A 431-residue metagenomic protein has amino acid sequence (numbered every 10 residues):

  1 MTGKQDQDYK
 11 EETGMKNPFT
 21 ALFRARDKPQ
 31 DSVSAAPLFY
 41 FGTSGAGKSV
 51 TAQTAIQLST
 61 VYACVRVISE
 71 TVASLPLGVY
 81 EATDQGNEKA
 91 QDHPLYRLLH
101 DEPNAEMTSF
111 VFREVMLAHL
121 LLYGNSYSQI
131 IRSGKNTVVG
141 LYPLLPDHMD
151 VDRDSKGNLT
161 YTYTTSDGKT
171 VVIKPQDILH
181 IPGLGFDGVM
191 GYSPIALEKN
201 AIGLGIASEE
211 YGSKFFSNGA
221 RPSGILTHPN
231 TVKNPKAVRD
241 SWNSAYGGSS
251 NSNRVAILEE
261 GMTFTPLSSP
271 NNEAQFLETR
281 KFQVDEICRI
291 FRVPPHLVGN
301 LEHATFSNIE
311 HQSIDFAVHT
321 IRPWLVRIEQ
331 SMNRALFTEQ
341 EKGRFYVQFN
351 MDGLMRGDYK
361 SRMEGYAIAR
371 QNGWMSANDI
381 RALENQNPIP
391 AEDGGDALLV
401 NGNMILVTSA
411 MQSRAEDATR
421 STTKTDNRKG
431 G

Functional and structural regions predicted by a protein language model:
T2-F276, R280-R289, V293-H296, N300 (+4 more regions): Structured, contiguous alpha/beta core segments that scaffold functional sites
P295-T305, Q330-G343: Short acidic alpha-helical/loop segments enriched in Asp/Glu that coordinate divalent cations
I309-E310: Small-residue-rich helix-loop
A335-G357: Generic long, charged, amphipathic alpha-helical segments
G365-R370: Short, amphipathic alpha-helical "recognition" segments used to contact nucleic acids or chromatin
